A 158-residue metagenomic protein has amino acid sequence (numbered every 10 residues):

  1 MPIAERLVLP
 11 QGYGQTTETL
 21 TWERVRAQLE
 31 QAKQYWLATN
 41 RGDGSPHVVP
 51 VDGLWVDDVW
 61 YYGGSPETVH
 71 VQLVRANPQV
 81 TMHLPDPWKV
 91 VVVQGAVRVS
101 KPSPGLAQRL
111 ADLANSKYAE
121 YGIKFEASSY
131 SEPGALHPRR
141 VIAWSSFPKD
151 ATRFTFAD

Functional and structural regions predicted by a protein language model:
M1-L20, K89-D158: Charged, gly/pro-rich active-site loop segments
L7-G42: Short, conserved active-site entrance elements at the starts or edges of catalytic domains
P10-T17, E67-P85, E120-G122: Short, solvent-exposed cationic patches
T21-R24, V48-V49, E67, G122: A generic local structural motif
R26-A27, D52, Q72, I123-E126: Short secondary-structure boundary/capping segments
L29-E30, R75-A76, N115: Alpha-helix boundary recognition
A32-P66, Q72-V74, V80-L84, V92-A96: Short beta-strand segments
K33-Q34, Q79, A119, V141: Generic structural signal for secondary-structure transition and capping sites
